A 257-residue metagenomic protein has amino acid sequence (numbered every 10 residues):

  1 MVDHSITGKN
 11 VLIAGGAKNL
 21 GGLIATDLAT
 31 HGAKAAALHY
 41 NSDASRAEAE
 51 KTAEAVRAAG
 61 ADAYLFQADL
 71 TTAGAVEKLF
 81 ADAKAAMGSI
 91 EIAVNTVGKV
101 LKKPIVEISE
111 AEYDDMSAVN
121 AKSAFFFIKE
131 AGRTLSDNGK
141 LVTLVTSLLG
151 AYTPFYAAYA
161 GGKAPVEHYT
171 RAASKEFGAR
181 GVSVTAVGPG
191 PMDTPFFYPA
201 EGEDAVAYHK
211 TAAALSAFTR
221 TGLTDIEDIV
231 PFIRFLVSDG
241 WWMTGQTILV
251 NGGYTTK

Functional and structural regions predicted by a protein language model:
D3-A37: Canonical Rossmann dinucleotide-binding motif of NAD(H)/NADP(H)-dependent dehydrogenases/reductases, specifically
A33-E50: Conserved glycine-rich Rossmann-like NAD(P)H-binding loop of the short-chain dehydrogenase/reductase
M87-G88, I128, T134, G222-V250 (+1 more regions): C-terminal substrate-recognition "lid" of short-chain dehydrogenase/reductases
P104-I105, S109-D114, A212-A214: Substrate-binding pocket helix/loop in short-chain dehydrogenase/reductase
K140-P165, T170-A179, P191-M192: Catalytic loop of short-chain dehydrogenase/reductase
G178, S183, M243-G245: Short, small/polar-rich loop/turn modules that mediate ligand/substrate recognition or access, typified
A179, A205-D228: Catalytic Tyr-x(3-8)-Lys segment
